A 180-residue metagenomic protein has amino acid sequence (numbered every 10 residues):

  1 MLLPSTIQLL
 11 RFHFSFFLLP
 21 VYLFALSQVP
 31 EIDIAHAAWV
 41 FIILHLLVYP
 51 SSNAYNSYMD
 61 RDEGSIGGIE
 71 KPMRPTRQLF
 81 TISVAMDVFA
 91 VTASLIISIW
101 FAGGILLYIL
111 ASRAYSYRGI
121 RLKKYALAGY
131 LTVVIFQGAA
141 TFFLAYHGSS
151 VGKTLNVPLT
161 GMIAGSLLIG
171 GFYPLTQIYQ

Functional and structural regions predicted by a protein language model:
M1-M59, W100-G104, I109-K153: Topogenic membrane-insertion module of multi-pass membrane proteins
M1-Q8, S15, A90-L95, V157-Q180: C-terminal membrane-associated helical module and adjoining short loops/tails
Q28-A38, E63-T81, V157, Q180: Generic structural signal for short, solvent-exposed loop/turn connectors between secondary structure elements
L44-P72, G171-Q180: Acidic (Asp/Glu-rich) catalytic motifs at the cytosolic membrane interface
L46, P50, D87-A90, I105 (+4 more regions): Small-residue faces within membrane-embedded alpha-helices
R61-L106: Multi-pass membrane catalytic core of lipid/isoprenoid biosynthesis enzymes
G68-P72, F89-S98, G129-T141, N156-G165: Juxtamembrane/interfacial segments around transmembrane helices
